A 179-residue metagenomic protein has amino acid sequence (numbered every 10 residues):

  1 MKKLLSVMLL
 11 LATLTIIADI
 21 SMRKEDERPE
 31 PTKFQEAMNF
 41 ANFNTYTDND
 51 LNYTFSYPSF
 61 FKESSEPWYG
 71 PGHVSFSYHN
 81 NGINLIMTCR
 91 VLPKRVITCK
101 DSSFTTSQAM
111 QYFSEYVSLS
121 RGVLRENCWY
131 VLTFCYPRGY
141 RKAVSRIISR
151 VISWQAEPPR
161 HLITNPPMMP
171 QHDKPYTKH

Functional and structural regions predicted by a protein language model:
K2-N84, V91, S102, F113-Y116 (+1 more regions): N-terminal targeting sequences that direct proteins away from the cytosol to non-cytosolic compartments
R95-C99: Short, conserved charged micro-motifs
K100-T106: A short, small/polar-residue-rich loop/turn motif at beta-strand boundaries within alpha/beta enzyme cores
